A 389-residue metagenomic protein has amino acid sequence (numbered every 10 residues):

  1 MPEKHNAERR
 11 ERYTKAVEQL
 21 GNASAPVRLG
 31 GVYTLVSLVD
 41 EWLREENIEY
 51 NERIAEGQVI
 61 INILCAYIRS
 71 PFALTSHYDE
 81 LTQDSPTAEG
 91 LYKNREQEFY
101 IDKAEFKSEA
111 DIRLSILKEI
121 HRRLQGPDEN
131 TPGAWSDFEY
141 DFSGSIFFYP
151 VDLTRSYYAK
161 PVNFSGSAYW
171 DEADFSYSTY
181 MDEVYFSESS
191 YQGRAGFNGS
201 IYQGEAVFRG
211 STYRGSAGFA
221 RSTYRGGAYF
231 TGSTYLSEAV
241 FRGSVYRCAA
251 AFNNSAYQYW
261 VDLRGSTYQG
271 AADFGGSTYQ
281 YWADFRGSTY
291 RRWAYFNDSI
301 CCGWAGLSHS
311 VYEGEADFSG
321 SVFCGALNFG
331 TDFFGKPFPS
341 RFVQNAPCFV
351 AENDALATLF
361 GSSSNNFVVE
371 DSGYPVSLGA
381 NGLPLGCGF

Functional and structural regions predicted by a protein language model:
M1-E11: Membrane-embedded hydrophobic alpha-helical segments
R10-E18, A23-L29, Y33, E41-Y78 (+3 more regions): N-terminal leader/targeting and pre-domain segments
